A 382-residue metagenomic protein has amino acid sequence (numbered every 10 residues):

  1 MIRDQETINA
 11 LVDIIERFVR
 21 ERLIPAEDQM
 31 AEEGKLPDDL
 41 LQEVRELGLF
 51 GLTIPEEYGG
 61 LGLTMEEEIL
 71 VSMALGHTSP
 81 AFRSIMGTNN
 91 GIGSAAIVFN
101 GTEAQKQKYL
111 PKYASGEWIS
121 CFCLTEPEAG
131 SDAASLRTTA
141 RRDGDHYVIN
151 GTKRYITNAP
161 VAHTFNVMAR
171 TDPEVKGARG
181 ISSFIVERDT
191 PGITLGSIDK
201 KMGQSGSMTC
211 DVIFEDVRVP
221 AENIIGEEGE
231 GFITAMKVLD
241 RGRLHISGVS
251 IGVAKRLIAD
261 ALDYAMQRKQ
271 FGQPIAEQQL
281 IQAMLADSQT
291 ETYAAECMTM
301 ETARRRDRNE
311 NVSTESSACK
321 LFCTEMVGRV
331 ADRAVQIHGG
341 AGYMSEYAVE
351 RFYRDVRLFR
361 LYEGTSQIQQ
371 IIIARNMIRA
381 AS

Functional and structural regions predicted by a protein language model:
M1-T88, N100-Q105, K112-E117, D132 (+4 more regions): Alpha-helical interface subdomain recognition
G48, S72-G76, A169, V186-P191 (+1 more regions): Short Ser/Thr-interspersed hydrophobic loop/turn segments at strand-loop and sheet-helix junctions that line or gate
M86, Y113, E128-S131, Y155-N158 (+2 more regions): Short Gly/Pro-enriched turn/cap motifs at secondary-structure boundaries
T88-S94: Short, conserved phosphate-binding/catalytic loop or strand-edge motifs used in phosphoryl-/nucleotidyl-transfer
S94-N100: Flexible, glycine-rich active-site loops centered on histidine and acidic residues that chelate a metal or position
G116-L124, M168: A short, Trp-centered hydrophobic/proline-enriched beta-strand micro-motif
S135, D189-R218: Flexible, small-/acidic-enriched active-site or ligand-binding loops
H146, N150-L195: A short core secondary-structure module
